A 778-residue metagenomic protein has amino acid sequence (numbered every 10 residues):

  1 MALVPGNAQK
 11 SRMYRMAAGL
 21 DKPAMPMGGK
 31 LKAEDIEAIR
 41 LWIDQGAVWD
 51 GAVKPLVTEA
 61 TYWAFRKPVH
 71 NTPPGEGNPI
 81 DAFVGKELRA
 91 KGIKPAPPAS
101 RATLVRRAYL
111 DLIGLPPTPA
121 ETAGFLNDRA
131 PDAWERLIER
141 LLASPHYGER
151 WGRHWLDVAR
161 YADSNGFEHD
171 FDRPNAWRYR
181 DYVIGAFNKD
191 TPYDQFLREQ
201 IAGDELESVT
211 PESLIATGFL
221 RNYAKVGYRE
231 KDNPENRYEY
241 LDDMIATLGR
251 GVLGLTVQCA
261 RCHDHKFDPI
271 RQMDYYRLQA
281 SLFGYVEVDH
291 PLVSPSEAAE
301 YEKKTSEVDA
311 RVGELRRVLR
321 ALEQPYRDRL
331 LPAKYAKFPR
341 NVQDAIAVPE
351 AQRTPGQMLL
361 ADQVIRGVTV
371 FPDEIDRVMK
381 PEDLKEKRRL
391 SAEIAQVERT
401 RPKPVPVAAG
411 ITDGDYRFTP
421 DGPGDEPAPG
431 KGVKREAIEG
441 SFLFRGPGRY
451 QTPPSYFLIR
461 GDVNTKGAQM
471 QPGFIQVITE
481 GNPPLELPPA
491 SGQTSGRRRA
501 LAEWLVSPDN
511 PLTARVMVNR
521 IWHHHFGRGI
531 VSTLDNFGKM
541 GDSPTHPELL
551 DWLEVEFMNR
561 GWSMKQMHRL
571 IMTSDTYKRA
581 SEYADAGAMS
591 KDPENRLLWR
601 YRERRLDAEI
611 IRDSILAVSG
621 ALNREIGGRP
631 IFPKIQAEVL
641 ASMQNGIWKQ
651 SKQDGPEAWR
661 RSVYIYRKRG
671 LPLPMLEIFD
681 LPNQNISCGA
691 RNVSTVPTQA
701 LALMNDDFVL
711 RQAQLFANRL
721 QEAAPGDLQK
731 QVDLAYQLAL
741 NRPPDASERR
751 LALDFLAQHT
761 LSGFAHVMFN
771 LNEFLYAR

Functional and structural regions predicted by a protein language model:
M1-R40, V48-K86, A90, A102-R107 (+7 more regions): Solvent-exposed helix-loop boundary motif
V48, A52-T72, P174-A176, E212-T217 (+12 more regions): Primarily the internal scaffold of c-type cytochrome electron-transfer domains, especially repeated/multiheme c-type
E76-H146, Y161-T210, P269, G313-L322 (+6 more regions): Primarily short, surface-exposed interaction patches in extracytoplasmic proteins
G227-D232, L671-I678: Active-site Gly/Thr loop motif
Y666-R669, E677-S687: A structural supersecondary motif
